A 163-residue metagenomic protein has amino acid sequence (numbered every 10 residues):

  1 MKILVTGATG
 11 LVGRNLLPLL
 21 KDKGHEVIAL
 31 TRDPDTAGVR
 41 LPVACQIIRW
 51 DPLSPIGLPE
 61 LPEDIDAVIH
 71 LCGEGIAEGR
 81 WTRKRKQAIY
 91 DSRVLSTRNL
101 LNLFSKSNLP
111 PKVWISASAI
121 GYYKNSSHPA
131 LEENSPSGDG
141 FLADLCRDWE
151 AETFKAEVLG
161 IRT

Functional and structural regions predicted by a protein language model:
K2, E26, K112-V113, R162: Residues at the starts of beta-strands that form the adenosine-phosphate
I3-K23: N-terminal Rossmann NAD(P)H-binding glycine-rich loop of SDR-like oxidoreductase domains
T6, L30, V68-C72, W114-A119: SDR active-site strand-loop-helix element
N15, L19, L103, E152: Rossmann-fold NAD(P)-dependent oxidoreductase module
L30-D35, P52: N-terminal Rossmann-fold cofactor-binding loop
P42-L95: NAD(P)H-binding glycine-rich loop region in Rossmannoid oxidoreductase-like domains and their noncatalytic homologs
A88, R98-G140: Conserved Rossmann-fold NAD(P)-dependent oxidoreductase catalytic core, especially the SDR/UDP-sugar
D91, S127-T163: Catalytic helix-loop patch of NAD(P)-dependent Rossmann-fold dehydrogenases
